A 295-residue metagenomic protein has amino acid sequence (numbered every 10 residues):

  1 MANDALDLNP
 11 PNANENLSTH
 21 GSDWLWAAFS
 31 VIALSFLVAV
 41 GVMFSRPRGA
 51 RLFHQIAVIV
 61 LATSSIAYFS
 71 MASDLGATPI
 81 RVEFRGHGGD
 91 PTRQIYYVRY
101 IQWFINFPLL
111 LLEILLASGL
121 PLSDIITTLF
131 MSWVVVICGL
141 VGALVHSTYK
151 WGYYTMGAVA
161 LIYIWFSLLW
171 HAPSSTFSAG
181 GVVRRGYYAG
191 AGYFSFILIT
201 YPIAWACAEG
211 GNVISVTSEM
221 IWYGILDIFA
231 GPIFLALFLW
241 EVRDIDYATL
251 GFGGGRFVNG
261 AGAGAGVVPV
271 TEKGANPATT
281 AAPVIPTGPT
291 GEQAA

Functional and structural regions predicted by a protein language model:
M1, Y247, G251-A295: Intrinsically disordered, low-complexity terminal tails of fungal membrane proteins
A5-A33: Hydrophobic transmembrane alpha-helical segments in integral membrane proteins
S22-R46, A72: First transmembrane helix
S22-S30, A158-L161, Y188-A191, S195 (+1 more regions): Extracellular loop 3-seventh transmembrane helix
L37-G41, C138-G142, A160-V183, F196-A208: Alpha-helical transmembrane segments in multipass membrane proteins, preferentially the mid-helix core
V38-V42, M71, L75, P79 (+1 more regions): Internal transmembrane alpha-helix with an interfacial aromatic "cap," most often the third helix
F53-D74, I199-A206: Hydrophobic alpha-helical transmembrane segments of multi-pass membrane proteins
W151-Y154, A172-F196, V216-E219: Membrane-helix boundary/juxtamembrane motif in polytopic membrane proteins
